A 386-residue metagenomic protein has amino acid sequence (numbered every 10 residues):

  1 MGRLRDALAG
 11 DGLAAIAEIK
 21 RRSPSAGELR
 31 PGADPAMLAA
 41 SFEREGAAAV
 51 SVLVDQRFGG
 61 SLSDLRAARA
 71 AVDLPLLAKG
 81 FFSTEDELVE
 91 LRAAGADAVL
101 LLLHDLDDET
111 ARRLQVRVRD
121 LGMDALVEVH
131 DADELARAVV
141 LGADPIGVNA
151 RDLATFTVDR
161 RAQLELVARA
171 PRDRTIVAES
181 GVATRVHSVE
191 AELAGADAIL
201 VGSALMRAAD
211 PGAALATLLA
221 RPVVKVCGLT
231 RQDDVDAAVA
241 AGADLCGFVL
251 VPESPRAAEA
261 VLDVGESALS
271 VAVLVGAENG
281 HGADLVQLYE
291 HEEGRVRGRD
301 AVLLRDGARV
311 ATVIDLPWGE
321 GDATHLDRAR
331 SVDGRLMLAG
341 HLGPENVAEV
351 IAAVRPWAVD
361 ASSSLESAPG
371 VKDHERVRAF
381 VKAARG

Functional and structural regions predicted by a protein language model:
M1-L76, F82-D86, R117-P145, L153-L164 (+4 more regions): Conserved N-terminal beta1-alpha1 strand-loop-helix module at the mouth
E87-D105, A111, R117, A240-G242: A short alpha/beta connector and helix-capping loop motif
